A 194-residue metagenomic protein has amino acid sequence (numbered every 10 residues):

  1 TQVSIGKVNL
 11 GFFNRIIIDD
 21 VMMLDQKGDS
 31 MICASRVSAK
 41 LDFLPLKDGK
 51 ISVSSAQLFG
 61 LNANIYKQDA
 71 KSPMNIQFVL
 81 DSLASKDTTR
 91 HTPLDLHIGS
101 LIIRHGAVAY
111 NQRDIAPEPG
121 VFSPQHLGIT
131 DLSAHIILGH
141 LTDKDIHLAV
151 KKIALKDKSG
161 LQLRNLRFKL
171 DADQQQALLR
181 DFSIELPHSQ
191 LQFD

Functional and structural regions predicted by a protein language model:
T1-S4: Extracellular/lumenal and peripheral-membrane lipid-interaction modules
G6-S72, D81-N111, L132-K151, L178-F182 (+1 more regions): Flexible beta-edge/linker motif
K27-L41, I115-S133, G160-F168, S183-D194: Amphipathic hydrophobic-ligand
K71-P73, E118-P119: Short secondary-structure boundary/capping segments
P73-V79, P124: Membrane-proximal, glycine/serine-rich, low-complexity loop/turn segments characteristic of large bacterial
L94, K152, D157-K169: Right-handed parallel beta-helix
L101, K169-D171: Well-ordered beta-strand segments characteristic of repetitive beta-sheet solenoids
